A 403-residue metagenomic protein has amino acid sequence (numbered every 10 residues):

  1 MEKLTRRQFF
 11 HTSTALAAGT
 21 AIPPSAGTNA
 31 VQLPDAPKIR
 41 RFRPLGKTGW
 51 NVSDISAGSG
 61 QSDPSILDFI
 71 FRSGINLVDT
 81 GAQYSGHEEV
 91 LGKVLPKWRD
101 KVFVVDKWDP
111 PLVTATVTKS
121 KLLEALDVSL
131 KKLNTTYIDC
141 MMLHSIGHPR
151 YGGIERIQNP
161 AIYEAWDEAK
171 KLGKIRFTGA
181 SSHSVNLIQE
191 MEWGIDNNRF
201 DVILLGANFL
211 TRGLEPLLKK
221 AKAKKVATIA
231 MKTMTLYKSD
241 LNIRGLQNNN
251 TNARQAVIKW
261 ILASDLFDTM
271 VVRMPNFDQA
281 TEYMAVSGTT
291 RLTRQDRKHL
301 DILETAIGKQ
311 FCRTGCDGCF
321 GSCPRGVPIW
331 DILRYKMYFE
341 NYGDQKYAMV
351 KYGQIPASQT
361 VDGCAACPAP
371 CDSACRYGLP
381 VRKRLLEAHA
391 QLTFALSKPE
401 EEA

Functional and structural regions predicted by a protein language model:
M1-A17: N-terminal secretory signal peptides and thylakoid transit peptides that target proteins across membranes
P23-G58, R72: C-terminal segment of N-terminal export signals and the immediately downstream linker at the start of the mature
L45, A57, V78, L91 (+7 more regions): Conserved, mostly hydrophobic/aromatic
Q61-I70, T118-K132, N186-G194, A253-I258: Short, acidic/polar
R72, G92-D100, K131-T135, I195-D196 (+1 more regions): Acidic (Asp/Glu)-rich catalytic clusters
K131-G152: Active-site groove signature of glycoside hydrolases
I146-V327, D331-R334, Y338-P356, S373 (+1 more regions): Beta/alpha (TIM)-barrel catalytic core signal, keyed to glycine-rich beta->alpha loops juxtaposed to Asp/Glu that bind
N341-P370, F394-A403: Short Fe-S-cluster ligation motifs
